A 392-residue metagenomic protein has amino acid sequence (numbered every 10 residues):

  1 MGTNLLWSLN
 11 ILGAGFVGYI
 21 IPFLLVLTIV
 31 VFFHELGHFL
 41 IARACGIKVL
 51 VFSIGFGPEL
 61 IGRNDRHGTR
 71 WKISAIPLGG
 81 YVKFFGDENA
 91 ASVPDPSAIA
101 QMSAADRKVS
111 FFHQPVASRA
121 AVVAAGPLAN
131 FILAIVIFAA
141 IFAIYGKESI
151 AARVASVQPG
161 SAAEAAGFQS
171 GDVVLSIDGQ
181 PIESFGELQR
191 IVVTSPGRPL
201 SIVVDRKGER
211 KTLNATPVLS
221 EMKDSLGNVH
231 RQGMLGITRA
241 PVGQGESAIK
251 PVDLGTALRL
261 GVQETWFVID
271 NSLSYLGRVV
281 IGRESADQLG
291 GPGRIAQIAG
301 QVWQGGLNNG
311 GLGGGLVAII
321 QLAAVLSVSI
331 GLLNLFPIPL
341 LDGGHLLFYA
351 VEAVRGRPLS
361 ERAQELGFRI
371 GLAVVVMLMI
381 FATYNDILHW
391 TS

Functional and structural regions predicted by a protein language model:
G2-N10, A14, Q101-A117, K223-I330 (+2 more regions): Functional transmembrane alpha-helices
A14-M102, L333-L341, L346-R355: Small-residue-rich helix-interface/hinge motifs
L27-V31, K83, N130, A134 (+2 more regions): Alpha-helical transmembrane segments of multi-pass membrane proteins
F33, A44, G80, F84-A91 (+3 more regions): Internal alpha-helical transmembrane segments
A120-A155, S201, N214-I249, A296: PDZ/PDZ-like peptide-tail recognition elements
F138, F142, V279, L335 (+1 more regions): Transmembrane helix-loop junctions and nearby membrane-interface residues
A163-F185, R259, T265: Conserved PDZ fold ligand-binding element
Q169, L175-S176, R190-R231: PDZ-domain C-terminal substructure recognizer with occasional recognition of PDZ-binding tails
